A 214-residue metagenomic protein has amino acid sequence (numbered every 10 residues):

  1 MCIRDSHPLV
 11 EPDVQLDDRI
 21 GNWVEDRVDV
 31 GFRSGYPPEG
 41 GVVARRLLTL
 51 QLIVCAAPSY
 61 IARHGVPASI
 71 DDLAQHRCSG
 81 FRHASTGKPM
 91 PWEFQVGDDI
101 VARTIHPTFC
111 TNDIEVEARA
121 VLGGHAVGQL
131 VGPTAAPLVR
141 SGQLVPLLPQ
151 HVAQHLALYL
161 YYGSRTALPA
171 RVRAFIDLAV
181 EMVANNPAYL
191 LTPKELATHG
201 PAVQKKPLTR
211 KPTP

Functional and structural regions predicted by a protein language model:
R4, D72, M90-T104, L138: Ligand-binding cleft/hinge of the Venus flytrap
R4-V43, T192-K194: Central regulatory/effector-binding core of bacterial HTH transcription factors
P12-L16, G80, A102-D113, H151: Short beta-strand-to-loop elements that line the ligand-binding cleft of bilobed periplasmic-binding protein-like
D18, S34-P37, A56-P58, L130-P133: Beta->alpha turn/N-cap motifs
G41-L50, A56-F81, G97: Flexible hinge/capping segments at coil-to-helix
A44-L47, S141-A153: Short beta-strand->loop
A118-Q143: A ligand-binding cleft/hinge motif common to bilobed small-molecule-binding domains
G132-S141, H151-P214: C-terminal effector-binding regulatory domain of bacterial HTH transcription factors
